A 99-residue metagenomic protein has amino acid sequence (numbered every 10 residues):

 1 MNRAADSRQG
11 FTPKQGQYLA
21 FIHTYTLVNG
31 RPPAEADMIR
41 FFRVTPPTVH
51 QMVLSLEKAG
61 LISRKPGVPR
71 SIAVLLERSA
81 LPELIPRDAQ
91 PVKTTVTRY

Functional and structural regions predicted by a protein language model:
M1-R3, S7, E77-Y99: Long, low-complexity, charge-rich intrinsically disordered regions
F11-Q15, A34, K65-D88: Short, cationic-aromatic polyanion-contact patches
Q17-T24: Pre-recognition alpha-helix immediately N-terminal to the DNA-recognition helix within helix-turn-helix or winged-helix
T24-G30: Short helix-capping/hinge SLiMs at alpha-helix to coil transitions
P32-F42: A short alpha-helical element within helix-turn-helix/winged-helix DNA-binding domains across DNA-binding proteins
P47: Key DNA-contact positions within bacterial/archaeal DNA-binding proteins
G60: Glycine-centered, phosphate/nucleic-acid-interacting loop/turn motifs that mediate DNA/RNA or nucleotide
